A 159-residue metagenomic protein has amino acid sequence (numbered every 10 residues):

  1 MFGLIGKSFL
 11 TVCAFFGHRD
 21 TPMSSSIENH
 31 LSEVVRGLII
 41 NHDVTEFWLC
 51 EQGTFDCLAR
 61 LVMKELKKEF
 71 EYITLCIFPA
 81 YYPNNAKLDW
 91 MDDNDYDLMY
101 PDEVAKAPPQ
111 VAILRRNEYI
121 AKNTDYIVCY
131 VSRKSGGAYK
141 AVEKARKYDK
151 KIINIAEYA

Functional and structural regions predicted by a protein language model:
F2-A159: Acidic/glycine-enriched connector segments
